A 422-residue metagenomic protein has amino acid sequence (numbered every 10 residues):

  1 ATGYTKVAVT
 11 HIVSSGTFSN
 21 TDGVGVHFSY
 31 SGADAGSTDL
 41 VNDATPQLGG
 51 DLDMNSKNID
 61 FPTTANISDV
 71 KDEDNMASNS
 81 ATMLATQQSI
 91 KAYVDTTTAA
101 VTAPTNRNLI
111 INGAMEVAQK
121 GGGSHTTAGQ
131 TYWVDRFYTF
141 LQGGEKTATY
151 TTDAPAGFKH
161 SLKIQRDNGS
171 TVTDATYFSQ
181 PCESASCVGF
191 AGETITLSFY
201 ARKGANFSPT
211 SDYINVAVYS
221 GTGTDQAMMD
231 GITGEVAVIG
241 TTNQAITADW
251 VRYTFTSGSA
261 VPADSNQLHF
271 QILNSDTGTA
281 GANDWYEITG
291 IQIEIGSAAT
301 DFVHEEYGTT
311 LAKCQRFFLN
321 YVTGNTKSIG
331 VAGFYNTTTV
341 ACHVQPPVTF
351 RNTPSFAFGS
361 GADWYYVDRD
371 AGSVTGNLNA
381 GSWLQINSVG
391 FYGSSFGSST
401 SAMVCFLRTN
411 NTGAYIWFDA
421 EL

Functional and structural regions predicted by a protein language model:
A1, I90-K91, L197: Short hydrophobic/aromatic-rich beta-strand motifs
A1-G36: Small/polar beta-strand repeat architecture
T5-S19, D72-S80, Q385-T409: Short, surface-exposed beta-strand/turn "edge" patches of beta-sheet domains
S15-F18, G50, N55-K57, F61-T64 (+2 more regions): Trimeric beta-solenoid/beta-helix "fiber body" segments of extracellular/virion adhesins and depolymerases
D22-S31, T86, I90, V94 (+1 more regions): Generic detector of short, aliphatic-rich beta-strand segments that form the cores of beta-sheets in diverse domain
L40-T102, S297-F302: Intrinsic low-complexity, repeat-rich intrinsically disordered segments enriched in small/flexible residues
T98-L422: Extracellular and organelle-lumenal recognition/adhesion modules and their flexible linkers in secreted
